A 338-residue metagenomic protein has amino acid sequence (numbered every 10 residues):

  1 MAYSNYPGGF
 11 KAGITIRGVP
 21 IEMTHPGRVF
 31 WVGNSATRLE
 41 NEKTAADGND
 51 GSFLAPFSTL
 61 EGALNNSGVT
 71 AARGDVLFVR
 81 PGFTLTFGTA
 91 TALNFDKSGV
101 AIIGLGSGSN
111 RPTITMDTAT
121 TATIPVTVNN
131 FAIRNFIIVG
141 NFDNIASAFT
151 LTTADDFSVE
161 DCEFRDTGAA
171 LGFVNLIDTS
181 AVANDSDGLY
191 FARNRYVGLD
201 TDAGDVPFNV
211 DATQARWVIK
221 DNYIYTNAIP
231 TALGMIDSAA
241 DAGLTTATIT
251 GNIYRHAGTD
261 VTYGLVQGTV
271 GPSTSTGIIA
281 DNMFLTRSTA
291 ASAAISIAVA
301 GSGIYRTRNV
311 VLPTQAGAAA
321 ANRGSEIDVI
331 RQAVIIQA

Functional and structural regions predicted by a protein language model:
M1-G62, V311-P313, I336-Q337: Right-handed parallel beta-helix/beta-solenoid
N5-G8, F57-S58, N66, G104 (+2 more regions): Beta-strand-rich, repetitive solenoid scaffolds
F30-S35, S58-F87, V100-S107: Glycine-rich repeat segments that build the extracellular carbohydrate-interaction surface of secreted and virion
S35-T44, G82-L85, G106-S109, G258 (+2 more regions): Acidic glycine-/aspartate-rich tracts in secreted/extracellular proteins
R38, T86-F87, S98-S147, G168: Right-handed parallel beta-helix/beta-spiral solenoid domain characteristic of secreted/periplasmic
F78-V79, T86-T89, N110-D117, I138 (+3 more regions): Beta-strand-rich extracellular passenger or scaffold domains
T91-F95, P112-T127, N144-T153, A170-N184 (+5 more regions): Glycine-rich beta-solenoid repeat tracts in large extracellular/virion proteins
G99-G104, N129-G140, D155-T167, D185-D200 (+5 more regions): Right-handed parallel beta-helix
